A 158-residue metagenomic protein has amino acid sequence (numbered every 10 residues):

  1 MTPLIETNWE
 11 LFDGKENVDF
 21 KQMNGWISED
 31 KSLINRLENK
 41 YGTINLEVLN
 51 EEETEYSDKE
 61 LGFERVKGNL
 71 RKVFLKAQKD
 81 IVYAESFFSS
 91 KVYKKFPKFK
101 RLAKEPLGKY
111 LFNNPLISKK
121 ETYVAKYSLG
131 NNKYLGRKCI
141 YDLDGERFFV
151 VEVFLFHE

Functional and structural regions predicted by a protein language model:
M1-L129, L143-E158: N-terminal domain-onset segments
Y134: Conserved, well-structured functional cores that handle cations and Mg-NTP chemistry
